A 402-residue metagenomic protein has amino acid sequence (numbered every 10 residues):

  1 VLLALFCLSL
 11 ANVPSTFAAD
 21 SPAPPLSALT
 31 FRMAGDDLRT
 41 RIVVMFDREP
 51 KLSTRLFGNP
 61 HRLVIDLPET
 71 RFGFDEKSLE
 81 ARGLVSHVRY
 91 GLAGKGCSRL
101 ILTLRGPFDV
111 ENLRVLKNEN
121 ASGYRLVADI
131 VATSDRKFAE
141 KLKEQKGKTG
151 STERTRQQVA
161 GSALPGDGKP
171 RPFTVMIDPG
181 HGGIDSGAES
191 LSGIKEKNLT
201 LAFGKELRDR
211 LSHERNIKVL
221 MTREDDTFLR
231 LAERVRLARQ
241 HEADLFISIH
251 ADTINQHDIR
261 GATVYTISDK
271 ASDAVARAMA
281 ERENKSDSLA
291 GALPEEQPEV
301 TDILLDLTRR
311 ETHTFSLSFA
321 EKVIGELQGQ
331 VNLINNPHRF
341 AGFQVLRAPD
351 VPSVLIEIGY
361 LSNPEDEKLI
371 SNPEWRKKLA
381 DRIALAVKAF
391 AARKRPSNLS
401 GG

Functional and structural regions predicted by a protein language model:
V1-N12: Bacterial N-terminal signal peptides
T16-T174: Signal-peptide-cleaved, periplasmic/extracellular N-terminal interaction regions immediately downstream of the signal
F46-R48, L67-E69, L104-G106, D129-A132 (+5 more regions): Flexible glycine-/small-residue-rich
S53-R55, F74-D75, I184-A188, A274 (+1 more regions): Short, solvent-exposed loop/turn elements at domain surfaces
S122, D258-R260, A348-S353: A short, glycine/Asx- and small/polar-enriched loop/turn that sits immediately N-terminal to a beta-strand
K146-V300, R309-K322, K368, K377 (+2 more regions): Catalytic-core regions of hydrolytic enzymes
L305-G402: Active-site-adjacent mobile loop/cap segments within catalytic or ligand-binding domains
